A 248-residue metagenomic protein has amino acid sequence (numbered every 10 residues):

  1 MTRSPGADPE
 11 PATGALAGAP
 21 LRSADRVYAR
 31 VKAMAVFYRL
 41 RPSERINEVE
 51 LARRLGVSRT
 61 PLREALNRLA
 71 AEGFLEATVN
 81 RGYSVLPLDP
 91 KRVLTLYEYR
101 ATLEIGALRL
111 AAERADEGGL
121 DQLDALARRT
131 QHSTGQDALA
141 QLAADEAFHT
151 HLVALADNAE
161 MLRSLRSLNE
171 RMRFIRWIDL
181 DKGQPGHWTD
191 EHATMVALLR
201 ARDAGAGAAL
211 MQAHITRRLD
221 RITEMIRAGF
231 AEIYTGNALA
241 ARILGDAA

Functional and structural regions predicted by a protein language model:
M1-E113, T223-A248: Short linear motifs at protein or domain termini
A19, S23, R92-T95, Y99 (+4 more regions): Conserved acidic
N47, D137, Q184-H187, E191 (+2 more regions): Poly-acidic low-complexity segments
A71, L75-E76, L168, Q184-G186: Mobile beta-alpha loop/short-helix "lid" or hinge segments that flank ligand
E113, E117-I178, H187-A197, A201 (+2 more regions): Conserved amphipathic alpha-helical segments that form helical-bundle/coiled-coil interaction surfaces
D181: Membrane-interface catalytic loops of GT-C/OST-like multi-pass glycosylation enzymes that act
